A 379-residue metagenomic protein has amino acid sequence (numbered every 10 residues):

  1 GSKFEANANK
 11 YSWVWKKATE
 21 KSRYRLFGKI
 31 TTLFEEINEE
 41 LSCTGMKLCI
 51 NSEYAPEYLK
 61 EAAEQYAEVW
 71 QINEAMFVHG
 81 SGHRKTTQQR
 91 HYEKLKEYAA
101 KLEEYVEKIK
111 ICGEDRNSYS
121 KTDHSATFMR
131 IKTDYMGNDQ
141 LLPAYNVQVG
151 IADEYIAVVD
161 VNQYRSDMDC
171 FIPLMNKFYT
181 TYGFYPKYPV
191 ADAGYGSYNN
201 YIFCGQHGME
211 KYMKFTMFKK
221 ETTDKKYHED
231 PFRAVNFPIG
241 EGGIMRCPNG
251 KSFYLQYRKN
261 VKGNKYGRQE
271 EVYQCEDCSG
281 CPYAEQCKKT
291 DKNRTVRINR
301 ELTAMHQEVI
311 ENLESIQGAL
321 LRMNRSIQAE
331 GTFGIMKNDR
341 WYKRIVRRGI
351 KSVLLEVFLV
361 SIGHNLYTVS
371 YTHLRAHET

Functional and structural regions predicted by a protein language model:
G1, F237-Y257, A319-L355, G363: Short amphipathic alpha-helical "interface-anchor" segments enriched in bulky aromatics
G1-Q206, T216, Y273, P282-E285 (+3 more regions): Polybasic low-complexity intrinsically disordered regions
N9-V14, K225-A234, S361: Short, surface-exposed amphipathic charged segments that create phosphate/polyanion-binding patches used for binding
V161-Y164, M168, V190, G194 (+6 more regions): Hydrophobic alpha-helical scaffolding
I202-F203, E210-K251: Phosphate/diphosphate-binding loops
I244-Y257, V261-R297: Cysteine-cluster motifs in flexible loop/terminal segments that predominantly coordinate metals
T303-L313: Generic long, charged, amphipathic alpha-helical segments
T372-T379: Conserved small/polar residues in nucleotide/adenosyl-binding loops
